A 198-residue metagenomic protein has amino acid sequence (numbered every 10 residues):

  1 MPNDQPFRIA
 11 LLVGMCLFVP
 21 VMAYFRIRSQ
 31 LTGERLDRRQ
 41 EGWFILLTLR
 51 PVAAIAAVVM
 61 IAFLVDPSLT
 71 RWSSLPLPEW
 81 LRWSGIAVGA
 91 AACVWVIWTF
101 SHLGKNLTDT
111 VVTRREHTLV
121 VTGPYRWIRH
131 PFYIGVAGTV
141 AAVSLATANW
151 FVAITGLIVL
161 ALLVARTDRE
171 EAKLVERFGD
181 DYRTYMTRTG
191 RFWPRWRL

Functional and structural regions predicted by a protein language model:
M1-R114, T118-V121, T139-L198: Membrane-anchoring alpha-helices and their flanking helix-loop junctions
T122, R126-I134: Histidine-centered phosphotransfer motif of kinases
